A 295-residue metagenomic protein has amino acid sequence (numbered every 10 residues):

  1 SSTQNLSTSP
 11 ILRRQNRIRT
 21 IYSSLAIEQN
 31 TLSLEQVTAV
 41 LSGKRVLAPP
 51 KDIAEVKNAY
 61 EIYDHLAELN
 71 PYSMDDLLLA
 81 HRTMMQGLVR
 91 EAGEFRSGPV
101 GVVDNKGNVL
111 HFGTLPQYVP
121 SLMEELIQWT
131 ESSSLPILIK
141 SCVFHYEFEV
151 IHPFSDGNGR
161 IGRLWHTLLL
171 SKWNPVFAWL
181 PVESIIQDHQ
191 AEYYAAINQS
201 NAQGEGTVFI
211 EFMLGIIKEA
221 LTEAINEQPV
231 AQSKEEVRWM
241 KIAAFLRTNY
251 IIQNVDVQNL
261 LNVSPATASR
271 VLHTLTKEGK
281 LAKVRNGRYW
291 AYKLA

Functional and structural regions predicted by a protein language model:
S1-A295: FIC/Doc superfamily catalytic core
